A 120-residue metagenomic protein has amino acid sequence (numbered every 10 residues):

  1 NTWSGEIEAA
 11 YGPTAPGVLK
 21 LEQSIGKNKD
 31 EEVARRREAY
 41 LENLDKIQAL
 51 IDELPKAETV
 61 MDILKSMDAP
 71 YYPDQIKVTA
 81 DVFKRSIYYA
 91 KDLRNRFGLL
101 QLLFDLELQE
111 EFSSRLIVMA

Functional and structural regions predicted by a protein language model:
N1-A120: C-terminal charged capping/lid subdomain of soluble metabolic enzymes
